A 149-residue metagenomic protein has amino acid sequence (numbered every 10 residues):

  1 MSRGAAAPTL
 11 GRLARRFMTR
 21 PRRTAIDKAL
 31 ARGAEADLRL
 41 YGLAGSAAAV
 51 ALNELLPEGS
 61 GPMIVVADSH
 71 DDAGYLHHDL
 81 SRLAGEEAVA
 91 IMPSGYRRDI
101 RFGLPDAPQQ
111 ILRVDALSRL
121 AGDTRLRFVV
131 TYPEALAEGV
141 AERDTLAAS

Functional and structural regions predicted by a protein language model:
M1-S149: ASCE RecA-like P-loop NTPase motor cores that couple ATP hydrolysis to mechanical translocation on nucleic acids
